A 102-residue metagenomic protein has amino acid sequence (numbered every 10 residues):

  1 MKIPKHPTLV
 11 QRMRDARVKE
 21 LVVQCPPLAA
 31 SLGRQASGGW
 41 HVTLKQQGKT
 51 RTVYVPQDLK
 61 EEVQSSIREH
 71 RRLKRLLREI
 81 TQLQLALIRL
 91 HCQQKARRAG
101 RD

Functional and structural regions predicted by a protein language model:
M1-D102: A positively charged, amphipathic N-terminal helix/segment that binds anionic biomolecules
